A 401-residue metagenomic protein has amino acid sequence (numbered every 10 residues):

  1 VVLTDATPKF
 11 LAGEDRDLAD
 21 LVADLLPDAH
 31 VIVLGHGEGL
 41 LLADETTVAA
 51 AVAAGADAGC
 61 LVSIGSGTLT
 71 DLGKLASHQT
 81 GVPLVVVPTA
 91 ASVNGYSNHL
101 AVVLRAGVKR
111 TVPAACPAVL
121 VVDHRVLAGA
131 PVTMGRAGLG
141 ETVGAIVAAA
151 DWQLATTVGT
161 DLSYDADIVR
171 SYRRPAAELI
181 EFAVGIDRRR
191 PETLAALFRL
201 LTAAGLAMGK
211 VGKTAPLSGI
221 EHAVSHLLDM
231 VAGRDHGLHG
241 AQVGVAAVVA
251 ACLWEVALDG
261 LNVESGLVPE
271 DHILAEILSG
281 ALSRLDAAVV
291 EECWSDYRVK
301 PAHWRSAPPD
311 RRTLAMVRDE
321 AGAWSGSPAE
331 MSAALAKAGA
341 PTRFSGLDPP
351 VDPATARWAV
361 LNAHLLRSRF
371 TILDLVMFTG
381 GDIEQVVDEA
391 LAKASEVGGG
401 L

Functional and structural regions predicted by a protein language model:
V1, G260-L401: C-terminal charged capping/lid subdomain of soluble metabolic enzymes
V1-C60: ATP/NTP phosphate-donor binding region
L3-T4, G65, V122: Short beta-strand/turn micro-motifs composed of small residues that flank or help shape donor/cofactor-binding pockets
A53-A56, S77, R110-A115, M208-G209 (+2 more regions): Solvent-exposed alpha-helices and their adjacent loops that cap or buttress functional pockets in soluble metabolic
A54-A76, T80-T89: A short, small-residue-rich loop immediately preceding and capping a beta-strand
H78-E178: A glycine/threonine-rich phosphate-anchoring loop and its flanking beta-alpha core in nucleotide/phosphate-binding
L139, V143, L194-M208, A247 (+2 more regions): Short alpha-helical scaffolding segments that buttress acidic/His motifs in well-ordered protein cores
V169-E330: Active-site segments that bind and position negatively charged phosphate/pyrophosphate groups
